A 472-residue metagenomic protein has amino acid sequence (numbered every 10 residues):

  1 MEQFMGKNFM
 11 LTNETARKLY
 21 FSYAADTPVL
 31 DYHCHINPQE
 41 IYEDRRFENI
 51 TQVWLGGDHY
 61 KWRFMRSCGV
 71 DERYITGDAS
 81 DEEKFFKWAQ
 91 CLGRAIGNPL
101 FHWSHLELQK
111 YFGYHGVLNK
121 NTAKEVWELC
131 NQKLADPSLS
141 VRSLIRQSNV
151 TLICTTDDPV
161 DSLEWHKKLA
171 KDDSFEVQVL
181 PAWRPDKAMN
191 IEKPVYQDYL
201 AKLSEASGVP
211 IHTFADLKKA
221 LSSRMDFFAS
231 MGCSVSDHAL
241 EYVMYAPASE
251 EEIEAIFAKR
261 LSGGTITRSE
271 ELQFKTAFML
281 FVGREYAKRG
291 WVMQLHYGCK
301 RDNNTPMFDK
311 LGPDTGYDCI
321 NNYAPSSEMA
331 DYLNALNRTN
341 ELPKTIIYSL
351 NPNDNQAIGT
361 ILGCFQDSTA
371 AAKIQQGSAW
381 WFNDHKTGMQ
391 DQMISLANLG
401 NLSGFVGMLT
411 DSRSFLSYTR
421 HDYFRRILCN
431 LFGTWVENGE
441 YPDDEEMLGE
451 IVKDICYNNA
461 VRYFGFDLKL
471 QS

Functional and structural regions predicted by a protein language model:
M1-R289, E341-P343, I347-P352, G359 (+1 more regions): Metal-cofactor-binding active-site regions of metalloenzymes
M293-L295: C-terminal amphipathic alpha-helical interaction region
D302-Q376: Active-site-proximal binding-pocket segments
